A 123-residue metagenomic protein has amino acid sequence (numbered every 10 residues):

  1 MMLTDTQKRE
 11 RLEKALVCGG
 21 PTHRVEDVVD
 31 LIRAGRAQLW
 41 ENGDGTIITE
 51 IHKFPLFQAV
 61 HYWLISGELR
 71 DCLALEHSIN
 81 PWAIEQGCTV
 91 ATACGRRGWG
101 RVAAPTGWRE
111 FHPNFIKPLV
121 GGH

Functional and structural regions predicted by a protein language model:
M1-E10, I51-F54, C94-H123: Terminal substrate-recognition subdomain of acyl/acetyltransferases
M1-V25: Short amphipathic alpha-helix that is part of the acyltransferase structural core
A15, L39-N42, N80-A83: Alpha-helix C-terminal capping segments
R33-R70: Conserved donor-binding loop and adjoining core beta-sheet/short helix segment in diverse acyl/aminoacyl transferases
E41-G45, E85-C88, R109-F111: Short glycine/proline-enriched coil/turn segments at helix->beta-strand junctions
F57-T106: Acyl-donor binding region in acyl/amide transferases
